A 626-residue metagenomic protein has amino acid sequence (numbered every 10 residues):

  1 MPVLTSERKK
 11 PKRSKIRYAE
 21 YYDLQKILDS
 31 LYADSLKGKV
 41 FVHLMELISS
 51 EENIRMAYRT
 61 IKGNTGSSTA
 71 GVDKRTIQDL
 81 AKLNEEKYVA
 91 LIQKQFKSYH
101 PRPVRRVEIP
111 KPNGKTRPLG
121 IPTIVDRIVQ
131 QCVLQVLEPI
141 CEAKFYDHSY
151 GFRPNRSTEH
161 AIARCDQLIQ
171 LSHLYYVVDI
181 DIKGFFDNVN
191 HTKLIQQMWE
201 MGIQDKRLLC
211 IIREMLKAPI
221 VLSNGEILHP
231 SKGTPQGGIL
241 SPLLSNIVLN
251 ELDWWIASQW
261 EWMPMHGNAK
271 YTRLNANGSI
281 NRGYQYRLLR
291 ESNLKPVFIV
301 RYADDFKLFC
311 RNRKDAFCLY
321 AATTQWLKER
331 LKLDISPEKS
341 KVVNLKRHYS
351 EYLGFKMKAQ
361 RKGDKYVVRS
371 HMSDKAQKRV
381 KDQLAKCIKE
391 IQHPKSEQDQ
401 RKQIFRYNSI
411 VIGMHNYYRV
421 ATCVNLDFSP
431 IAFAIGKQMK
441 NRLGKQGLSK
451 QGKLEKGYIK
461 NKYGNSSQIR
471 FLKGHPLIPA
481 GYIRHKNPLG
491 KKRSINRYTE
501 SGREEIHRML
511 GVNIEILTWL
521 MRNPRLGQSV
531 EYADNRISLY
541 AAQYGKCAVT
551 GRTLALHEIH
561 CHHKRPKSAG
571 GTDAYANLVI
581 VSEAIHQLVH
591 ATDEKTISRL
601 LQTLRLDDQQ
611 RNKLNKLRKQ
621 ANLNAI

Functional and structural regions predicted by a protein language model:
M1-E86: Non-catalytic, polymerase-adjacent accessory regions of viral genome-replication enzymes
F96, P103, K144-H148, R153 (+3 more regions): Conserved polymerase palm-domain catalytic core
D181, G551-E583, A591-I597: Histidine-centered nuclease catalytic patch
K217, S223-E226, L331-S396, S409-I412: A conserved non-catalytic segment of reverse transcriptases and RNA-directed RNA polymerases corresponding to the late
R401-Y463: Non-catalytic, peripheral interaction segments enriched in hydrophobic/basic residues
I431-A434, L443-G527: Extended C-terminal regions of large enzymes
S529-H560, S582-A584: Short cysteine-rich loop/turn motifs with clustered Cys
S568-A576, L588-I626: Polybasic, low-complexity binding patches
